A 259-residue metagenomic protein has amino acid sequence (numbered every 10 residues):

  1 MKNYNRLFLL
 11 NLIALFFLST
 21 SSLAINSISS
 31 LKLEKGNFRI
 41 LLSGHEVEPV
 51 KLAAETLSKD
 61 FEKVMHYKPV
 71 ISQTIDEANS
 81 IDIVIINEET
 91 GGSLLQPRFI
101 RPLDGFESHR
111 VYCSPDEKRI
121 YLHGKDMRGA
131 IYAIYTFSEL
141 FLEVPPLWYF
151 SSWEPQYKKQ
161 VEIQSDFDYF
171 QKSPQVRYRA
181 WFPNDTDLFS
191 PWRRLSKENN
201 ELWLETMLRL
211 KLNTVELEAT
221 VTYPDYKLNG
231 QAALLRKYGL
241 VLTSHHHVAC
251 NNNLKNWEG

Functional and structural regions predicted by a protein language model:
M1-L10: Bacterial N-terminal signal peptides that target proteins for export
F8, G92, L188-S190: A broad, structure-centric signal for solvent-exposed, well-ordered loop/edge residues that line or flank functional
L10-T20: Bacterial N-terminal signal peptides
N11-I13, L41, V161, D187: General secondary-structure edge motif
A24-K172: Contiguous, structured surface segment used for ligand recognition
R101-G259: Feature activates predominantly on carbohydrate-active enzymes
